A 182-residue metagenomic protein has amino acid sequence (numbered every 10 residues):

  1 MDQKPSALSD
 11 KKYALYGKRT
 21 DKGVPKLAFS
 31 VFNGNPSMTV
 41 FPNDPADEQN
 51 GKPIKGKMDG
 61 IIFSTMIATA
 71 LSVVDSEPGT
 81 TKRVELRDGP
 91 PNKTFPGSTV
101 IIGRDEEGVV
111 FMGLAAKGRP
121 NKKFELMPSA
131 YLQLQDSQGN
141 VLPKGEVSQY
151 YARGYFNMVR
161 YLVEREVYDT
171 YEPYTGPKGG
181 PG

Functional and structural regions predicted by a protein language model:
M1-G51: N-terminal "first-domain core" detector
D2-K4, K12, V24-F29, I61 (+2 more regions): Amphipathic alpha-helical assembly/interaction segments
T20, K26, S37, K82 (+3 more regions): Polar low-complexity intrinsically disordered regions enriched in Ser/Thr and small residues
L27-F32, G56-D59, L142-A152: Short, low-complexity cationic-aromatic patches
F41-N92: Compact, well-ordered interaction domains used in eukaryotic information-processing assemblies
A68, S72, S76, L86-L142: Short, solvent-exposed interaction modules
P120-G182: Mixed-charge, glycine-accented linear interaction segment located at domain edges/termini
